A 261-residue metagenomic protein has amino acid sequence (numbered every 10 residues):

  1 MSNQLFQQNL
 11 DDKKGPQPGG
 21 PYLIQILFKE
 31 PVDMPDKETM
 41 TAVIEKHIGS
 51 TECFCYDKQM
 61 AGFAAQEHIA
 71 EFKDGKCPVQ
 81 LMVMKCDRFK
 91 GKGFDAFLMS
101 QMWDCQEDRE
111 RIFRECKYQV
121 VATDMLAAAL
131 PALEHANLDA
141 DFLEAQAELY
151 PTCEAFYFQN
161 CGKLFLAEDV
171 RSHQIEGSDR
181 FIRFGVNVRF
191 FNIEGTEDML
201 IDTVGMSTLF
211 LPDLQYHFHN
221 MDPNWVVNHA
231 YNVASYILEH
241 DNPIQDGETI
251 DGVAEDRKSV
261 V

Functional and structural regions predicted by a protein language model:
M1-H47: N-terminal alpha-helical "arm" segments
K14-Q17, R109-Q119, D198-L209: Short, compositionally biased low-complexity segments
Q17, A136-D139, V226: Active-site-proximal structural scaffolding
F28, V32, A127-H135, F218-W225: Conserved aromatic-histidine-acidic binding/catalytic patches
V32-R111: N-terminal low-complexity, intrinsically disordered segments
E45-Y56, D141-F156, Y236-Q245: Structural alpha-beta junctions
M84-N187: Internal, hydrophobic cores of structured domains that mediate oligomerization or house catalytic pockets within large
Q159-V261: Aromatic/basic-lined ligand-recognition segments that form π-stacking hydrophobic pockets flanked by Lys/Arg to engage
